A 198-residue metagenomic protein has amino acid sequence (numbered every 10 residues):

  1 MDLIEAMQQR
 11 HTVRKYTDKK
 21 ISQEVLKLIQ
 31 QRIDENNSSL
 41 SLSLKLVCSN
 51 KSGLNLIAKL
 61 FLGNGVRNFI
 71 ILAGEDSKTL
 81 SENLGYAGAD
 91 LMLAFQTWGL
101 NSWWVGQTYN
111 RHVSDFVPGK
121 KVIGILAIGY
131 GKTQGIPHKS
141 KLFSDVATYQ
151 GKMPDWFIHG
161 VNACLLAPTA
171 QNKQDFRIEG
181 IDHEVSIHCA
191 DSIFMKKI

Functional and structural regions predicted by a protein language model:
M1-I198: Acidic, surface-exposed loops and disordered segments
